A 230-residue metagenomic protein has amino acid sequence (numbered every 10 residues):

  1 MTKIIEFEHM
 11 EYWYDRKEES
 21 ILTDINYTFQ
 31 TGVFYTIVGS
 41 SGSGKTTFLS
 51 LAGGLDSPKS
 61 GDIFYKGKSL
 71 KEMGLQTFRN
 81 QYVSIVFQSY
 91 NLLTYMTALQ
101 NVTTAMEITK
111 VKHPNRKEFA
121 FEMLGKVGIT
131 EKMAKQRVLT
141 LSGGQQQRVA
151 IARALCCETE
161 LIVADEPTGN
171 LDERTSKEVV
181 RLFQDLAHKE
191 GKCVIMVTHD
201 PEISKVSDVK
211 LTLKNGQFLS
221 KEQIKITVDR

Functional and structural regions predicted by a protein language model:
G53: Helix-to-loop junction immediately C-terminal to a conserved catalytic motif
G61-L70: Conserved ABC transporter NBD signature motif
L70-S84: ABC ATPase NBD coupling module
M96-T104: Short coil-to-helix segment of the ABC ATPase nucleotide-binding domain corresponding to the Q-loop/switch region
N115-K132: Conserved ABC ATPase "signature" region
R137-L141, Q145-Q147: Conserved ABC ATPase signature
E158: Conserved catalytic motifs of ABC-family nucleotide-binding domains
